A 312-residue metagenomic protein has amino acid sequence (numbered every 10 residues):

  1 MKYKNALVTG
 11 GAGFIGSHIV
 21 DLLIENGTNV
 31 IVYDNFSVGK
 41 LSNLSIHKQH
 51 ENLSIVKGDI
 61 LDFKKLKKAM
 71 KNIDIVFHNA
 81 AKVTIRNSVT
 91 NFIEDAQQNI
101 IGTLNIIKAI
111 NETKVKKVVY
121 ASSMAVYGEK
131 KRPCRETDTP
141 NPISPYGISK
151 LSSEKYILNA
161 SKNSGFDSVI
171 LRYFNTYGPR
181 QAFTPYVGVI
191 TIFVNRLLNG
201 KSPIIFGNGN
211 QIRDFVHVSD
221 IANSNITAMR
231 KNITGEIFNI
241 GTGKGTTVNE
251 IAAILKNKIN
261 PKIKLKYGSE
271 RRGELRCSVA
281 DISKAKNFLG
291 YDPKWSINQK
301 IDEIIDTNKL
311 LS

Functional and structural regions predicted by a protein language model:
M1-T176, W295: N-terminal Rossmann-like NAD(P)+-binding domain of SDR-like oxidoreductases, especially those catalyzing
K2, I297-S312: Amphipathic terminal alpha-helices
I19, N225-M229, A252-L255, I301-N308: Hydrophobic "lid"/C-terminal helical patch of Rossmann-like NAD(P)-dependent dehydrogenase/epimerase domains
I110, S161, L197, A228-M229: Hydrophobic pocket-lining residues that define ligand/cofactor binding sites across diverse proteins
L151, S164, T176-T191, K201-S202 (+6 more regions): Glycine/proline-rich active-site loop of Rossmann-fold NAD(P)-dependent oxidoreductases
S152, Y156, A160, F193 (+2 more regions): Hydrophobic alpha-helix immediately C-terminal to the catalytic Tyr-X-X-X-Lys motif of short-chain
V218, R271-D292, S296, E303: Conserved C-terminal active-site "lid" loop/helix of NAD(P)H-dependent oxidoreductases that clamps the redox cofactor
I221, N225, I240, I251 (+2 more regions): Non-catalytic, hydrophobic alpha-helical segments
